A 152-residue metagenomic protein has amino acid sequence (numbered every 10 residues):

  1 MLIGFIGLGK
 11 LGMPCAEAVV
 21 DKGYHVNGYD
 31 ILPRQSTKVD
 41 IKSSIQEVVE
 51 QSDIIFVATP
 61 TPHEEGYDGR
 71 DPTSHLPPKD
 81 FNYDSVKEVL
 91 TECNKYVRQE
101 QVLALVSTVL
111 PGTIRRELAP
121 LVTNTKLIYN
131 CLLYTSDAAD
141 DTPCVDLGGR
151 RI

Functional and structural regions predicted by a protein language model:
M1-D40, E47: NAD(P)+-binding Rossmann beta1-loop-alpha1 motif at the extreme N-terminus of oxidoreductases
S43-V48, E64: A structured beta-alpha segment of the ubiquitous adenosine-cofactor-binding alpha/beta core
S52: An anion/phosphate-binding loop that grips the pyrophosphate of nucleotide cofactors and donors
F56: N-terminal Rossmann-like NAD(P) cofactor-binding module of classical short-chain dehydrogenase/reductase
T59-P60: Conserved NAD(P)H cofactor-binding loop of Rossmann-fold oxidoreductase domains
H63-L133: Rossmann-like NAD(P)(H) cofactor-binding subdomain of soluble oxidoreductases
Y134-A139: Conserved small/polar residues in nucleotide/adenosyl-binding loops
V145-I152: Hydrophobic alpha-helical segments, chiefly the membrane-spanning helices and signal/signal-anchor peptides
